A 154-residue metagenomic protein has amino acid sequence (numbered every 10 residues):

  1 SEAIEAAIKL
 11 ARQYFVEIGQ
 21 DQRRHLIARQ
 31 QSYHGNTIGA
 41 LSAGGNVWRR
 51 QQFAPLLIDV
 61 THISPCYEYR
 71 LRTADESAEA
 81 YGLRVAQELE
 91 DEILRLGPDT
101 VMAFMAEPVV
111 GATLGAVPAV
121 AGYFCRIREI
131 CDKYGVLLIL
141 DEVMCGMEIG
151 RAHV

Functional and structural regions predicted by a protein language model:
S1-E2, T37, L41, T113 (+2 more regions): Gly/Ser/Thr-rich beta-alpha loop segments that engage phosphate groups in nucleotides
S1-M102: PLP-dependent aspartate aminotransferase-fold enzymes
A7, M105, I139-L140: Generic enzyme active-site microenvironment
R29, E107, I149: Conserved residues at the C-terminal ends of beta-strands
Y67, V110, M144, I149: Active-site-proximal loop/turn and secondary-structure-junction residues that shape catalytic pockets, frequently
L96-G115: Short acidic, glycine-rich surface-loop motifs adjacent to enzyme active sites
A116-E148: Catalytic PLP-binding core of fold-type I/II PLP enzymes
A152-V154: Conserved small/polar residues in nucleotide/adenosyl-binding loops
